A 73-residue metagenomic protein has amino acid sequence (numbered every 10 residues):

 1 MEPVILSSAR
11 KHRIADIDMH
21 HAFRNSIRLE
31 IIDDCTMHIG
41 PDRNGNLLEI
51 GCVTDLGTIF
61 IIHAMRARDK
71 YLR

Functional and structural regions predicted by a protein language model:
M1-R73: Ribonuclease/tRNase effector modules and their secretory precursors
